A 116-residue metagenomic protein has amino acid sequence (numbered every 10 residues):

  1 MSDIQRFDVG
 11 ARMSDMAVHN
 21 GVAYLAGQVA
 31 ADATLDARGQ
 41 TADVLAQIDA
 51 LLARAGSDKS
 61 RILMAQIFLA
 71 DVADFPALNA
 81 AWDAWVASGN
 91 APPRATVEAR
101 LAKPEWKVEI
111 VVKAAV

Functional and structural regions predicted by a protein language model:
M1-V116: Short, polar/acidic, helix-capping and beta-turn segments at strand->helix junctions that line the mouths
